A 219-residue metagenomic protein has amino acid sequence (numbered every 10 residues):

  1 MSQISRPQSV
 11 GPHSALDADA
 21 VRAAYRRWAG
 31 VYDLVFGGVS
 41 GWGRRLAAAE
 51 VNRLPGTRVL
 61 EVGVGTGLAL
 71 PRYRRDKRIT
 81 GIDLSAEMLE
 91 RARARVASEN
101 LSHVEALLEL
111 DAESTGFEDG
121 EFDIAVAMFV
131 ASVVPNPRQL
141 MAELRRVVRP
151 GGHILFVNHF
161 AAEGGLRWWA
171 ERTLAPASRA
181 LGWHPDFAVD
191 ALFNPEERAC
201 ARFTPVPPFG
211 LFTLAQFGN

Functional and structural regions predicted by a protein language model:
S2-P55, L68-A69, R91, E99 (+2 more regions): Conserved class I S-adenosyl-L-methionine
P12, D19, F36-G38, L155-T213: C-terminal alpha-helical "lid/dimerization" subdomain adjacent to the S-adenosyl-L-methionine
R58-S114: Class I SAM-dependent methyltransferase SAM/SAH-binding core
I79, I154-L155: A short hydrophobic/small-residue beta-strand
E113-A125: A short acidic, Gly/Pro-enriched loop at the edge of an enzyme's catalytic core that lines a small-molecule cofactor
I124-N136: A short SAM/SAH-binding and catalytic strip from SAM-dependent methyltransferases
R138-P150: A short glycine-rich, Lys/Arg-flanked "PGG" loop and its adjoining helix->strand segment in the class I
L214-N219: C-terminal lobe and adjacent flexible extensions of AdoMet/dcAdoMet transferase-like proteins
